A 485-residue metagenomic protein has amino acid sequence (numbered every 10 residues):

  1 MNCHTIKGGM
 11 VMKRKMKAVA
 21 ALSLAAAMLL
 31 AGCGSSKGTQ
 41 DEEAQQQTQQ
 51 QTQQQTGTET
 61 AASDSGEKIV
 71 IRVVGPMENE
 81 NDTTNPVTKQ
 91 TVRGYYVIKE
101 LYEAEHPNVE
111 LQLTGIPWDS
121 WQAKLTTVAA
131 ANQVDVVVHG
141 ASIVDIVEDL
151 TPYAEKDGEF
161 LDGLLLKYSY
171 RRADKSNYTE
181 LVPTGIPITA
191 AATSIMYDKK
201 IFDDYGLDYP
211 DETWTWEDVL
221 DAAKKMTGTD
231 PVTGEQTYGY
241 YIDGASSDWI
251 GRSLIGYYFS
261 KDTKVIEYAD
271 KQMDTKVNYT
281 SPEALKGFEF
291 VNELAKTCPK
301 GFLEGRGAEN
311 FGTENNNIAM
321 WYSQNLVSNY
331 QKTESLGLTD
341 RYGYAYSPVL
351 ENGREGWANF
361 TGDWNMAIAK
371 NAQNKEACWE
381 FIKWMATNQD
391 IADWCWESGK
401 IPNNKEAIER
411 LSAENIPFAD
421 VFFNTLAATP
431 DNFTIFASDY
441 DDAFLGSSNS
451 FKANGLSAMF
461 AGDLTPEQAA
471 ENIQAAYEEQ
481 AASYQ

Functional and structural regions predicted by a protein language model:
M1-V11: Short, Lys/Arg-enriched N-terminal segments with co-localized hydrophobic residues within the first ~10-30 amino acids
N2-H4, A18-L22, C33-V144, G158 (+7 more regions): Conserved N-terminal structural module of periplasmic/extracytoplasmic solute-binding proteins
A62-S63, H139-T193, G343-S347: Hinge/lid segment of periplasmic solute-binding proteins
I69, G75, A104, E110 (+4 more regions): Extracytoplasmic/periplasmic substrate-recognition and gating elements
Y178, N359-F360, D420-E478: C-terminal capping/gating helix-and-loop segments adjacent to ligand/active sites or protein-protein/ligand interfaces
Y178-I188, T193, D218-K276, N316-M320: Extracytoplasmic/periplasmic solute-binding protein
A223, A269-L303, Y346-L350: Glycine-centered hinge/linker elements that transmit conformational signals in sensory and ligand-binding systems
F311, N329, T333, W364-A443 (+1 more regions): Mature extracytoplasmic/periplasmic domains
